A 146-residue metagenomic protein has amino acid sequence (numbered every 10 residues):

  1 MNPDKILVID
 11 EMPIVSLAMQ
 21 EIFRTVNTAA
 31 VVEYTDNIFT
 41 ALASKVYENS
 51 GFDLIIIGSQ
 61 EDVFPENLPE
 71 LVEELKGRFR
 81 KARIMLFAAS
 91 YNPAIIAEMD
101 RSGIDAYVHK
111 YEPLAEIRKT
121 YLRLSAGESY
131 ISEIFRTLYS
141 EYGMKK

Functional and structural regions predicted by a protein language model:
P3-I14, M19-F23, I55: Conserved acidic segment of CheY-like receiver
D36-L54: Acidic, metal-coordinating helix/loop segments flanking the phosphotransfer/catalytic sites of two-component signaling
Y47-S50, L75-K81, S102: Conserved phosphotransfer cores of two-component systems
G51-L75: Conserved phosphotransfer microenvironments
E61, S90-A94: Conserved phosphotransfer active-site motifs of two-component signaling proteins, especially the receiver
K81-Y91: A short, hydrophobic beta-strand element within the central beta-sheet of small alpha/beta folds
A97-D100, H109-K146: Short, flexible helix-to-coil linker/hinge segments that flank and couple to helix-turn-helix
